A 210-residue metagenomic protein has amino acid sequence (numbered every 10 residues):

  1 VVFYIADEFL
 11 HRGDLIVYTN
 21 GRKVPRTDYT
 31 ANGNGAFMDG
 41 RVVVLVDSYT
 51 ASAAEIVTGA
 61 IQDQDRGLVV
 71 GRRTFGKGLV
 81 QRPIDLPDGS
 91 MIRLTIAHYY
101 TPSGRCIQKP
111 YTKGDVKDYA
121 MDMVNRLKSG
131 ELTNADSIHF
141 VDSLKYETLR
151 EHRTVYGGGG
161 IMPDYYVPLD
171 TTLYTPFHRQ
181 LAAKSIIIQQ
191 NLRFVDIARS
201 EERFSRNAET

Functional and structural regions predicted by a protein language model:
V1-S52, L79-D85, Y100: Gly/Ser/Thr-rich loop/hinge elements
F9, V42, I61, G104 (+1 more regions): Terminal peptide-recognition signature
L10, T19, L45-D47, V70-R72 (+3 more regions): Generic beta-strand/beta-sheet core signal
G35, V80-H98, T112, M121-S129 (+1 more regions): Surface-exposed, non-catalytic interaction/assembly patches
M38-R41, V57, D65, S90-T95: Envelope-exposed proteins and targeting segments
Q64-K77: Short, well-structured beta-strand/strand-turn elements
P102, C106-I107, Y111-E201, T210: Conserved functional hotspot residues or short segments at active or partner-binding sites across diverse domains
